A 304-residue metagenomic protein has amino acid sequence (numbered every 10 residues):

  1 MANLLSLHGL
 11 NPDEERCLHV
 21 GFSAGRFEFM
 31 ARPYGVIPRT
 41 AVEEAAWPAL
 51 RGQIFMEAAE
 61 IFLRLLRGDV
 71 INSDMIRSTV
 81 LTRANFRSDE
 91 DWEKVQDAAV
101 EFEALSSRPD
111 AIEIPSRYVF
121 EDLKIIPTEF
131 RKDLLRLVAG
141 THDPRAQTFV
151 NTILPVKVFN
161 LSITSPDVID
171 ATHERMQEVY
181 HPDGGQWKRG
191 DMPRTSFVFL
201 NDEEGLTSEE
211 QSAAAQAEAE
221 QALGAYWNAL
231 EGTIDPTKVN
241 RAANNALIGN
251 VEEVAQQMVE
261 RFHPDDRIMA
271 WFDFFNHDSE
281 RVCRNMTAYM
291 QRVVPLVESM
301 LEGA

Functional and structural regions predicted by a protein language model:
M1-F29: A generic, well-ordered mixed alpha/beta core segment in the N-terminal half of proteins
L4-G9, I54, Y289-E298: Alpha-helix-loop-beta-strand connector modules within alpha/beta enzyme cores
R16-F22, L135-G140, V156-L161, G190-F197 (+1 more regions): Hydrophobic faces of well-ordered beta-strands that scaffold small-molecule active sites in alpha/beta enzyme cores
A24-E28, V70, D143, I163-S165 (+2 more regions): Active-site-proximal loop/turn and secondary-structure-junction residues that shape catalytic pockets, frequently
M30-V36: Short acidic, glycine/serine/threonine-rich loops at helix termini
T40-T128, S165-R267, M300-L301: An alpha-helical appendage that flanks or caps ligand/catalytic pockets
E113-I169: Loop-centered beta-sheet repeat module
G249-G303: Long, low-complexity C-terminal extensions of enzymes
